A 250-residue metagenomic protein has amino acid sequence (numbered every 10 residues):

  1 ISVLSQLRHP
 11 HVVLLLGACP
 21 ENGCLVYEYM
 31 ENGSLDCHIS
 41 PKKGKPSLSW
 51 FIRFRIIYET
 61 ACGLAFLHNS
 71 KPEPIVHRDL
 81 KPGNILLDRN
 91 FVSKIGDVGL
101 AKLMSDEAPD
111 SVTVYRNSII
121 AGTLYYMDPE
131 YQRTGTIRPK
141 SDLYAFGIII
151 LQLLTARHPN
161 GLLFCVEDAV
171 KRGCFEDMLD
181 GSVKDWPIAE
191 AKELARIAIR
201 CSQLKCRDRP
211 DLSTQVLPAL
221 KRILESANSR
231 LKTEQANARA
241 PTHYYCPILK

Functional and structural regions predicted by a protein language model:
L14-G23: Short beta-strand micro-motifs within the conserved protein kinase catalytic domain, predominantly in the N-lobe
N22-S34: Conserved short submotifs of the Hanks-type protein kinase catalytic core that shape the nucleotide-binding pocket
H68, P72-L87: Catalytic-loop of the protein kinase fold
V114-E130: Conserved activation segment of eukaryotic-like protein kinases, specifically the C-terminal portion of the activation
D142: Conserved catalytic-loop aspartate of Hanks-type protein kinases
Q203-D208, T214-S229: Terminal C-lobe "cap" of eukaryotic-type protein kinase domains
